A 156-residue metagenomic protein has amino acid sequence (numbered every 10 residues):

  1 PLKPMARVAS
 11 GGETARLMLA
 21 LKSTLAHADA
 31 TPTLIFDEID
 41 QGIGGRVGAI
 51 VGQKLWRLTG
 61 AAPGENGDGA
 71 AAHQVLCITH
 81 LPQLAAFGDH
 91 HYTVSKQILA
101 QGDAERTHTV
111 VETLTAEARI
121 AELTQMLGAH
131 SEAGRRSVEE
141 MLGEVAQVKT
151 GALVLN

Functional and structural regions predicted by a protein language model:
P1-L19, Q41-R46, E112-T113: Conserved ABC ATPase signature
P1-L2, A26-H27, G42-I43, Q83-A85 (+1 more regions): Flexible loop/turn segments at secondary-structure boundaries
P4, G12-L34, Q53-P63: GG-anchored amphipathic helix commonly corresponding to the ABC/SMC/Rad50 NBD signature/C-loop
M5, A9, T14, S23 (+2 more regions): Long, contiguous hydrophobic alpha-helical segments, chiefly transmembrane helices and signal peptides
D37-E38: Walker B catalytic acidic pair
R46, I50-N156: C-terminal lobe/lid and adjacent interdomain/linker elements of RecA-like ASCE P-loop ATPase modules
